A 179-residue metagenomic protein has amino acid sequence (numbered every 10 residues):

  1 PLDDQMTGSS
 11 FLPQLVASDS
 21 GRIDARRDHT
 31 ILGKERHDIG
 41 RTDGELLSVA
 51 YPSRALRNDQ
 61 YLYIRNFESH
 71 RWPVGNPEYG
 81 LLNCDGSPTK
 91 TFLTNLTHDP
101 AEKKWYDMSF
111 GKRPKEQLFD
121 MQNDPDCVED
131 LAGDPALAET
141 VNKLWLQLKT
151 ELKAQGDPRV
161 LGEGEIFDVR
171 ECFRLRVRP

Functional and structural regions predicted by a protein language model:
P1-Q117: C-terminal cap/loop subdomain of S1 sulfatases and analogous C-terminal strand-loop tails that border
D99-E116, M121-P179: Long, internal low-complexity/basic segments
